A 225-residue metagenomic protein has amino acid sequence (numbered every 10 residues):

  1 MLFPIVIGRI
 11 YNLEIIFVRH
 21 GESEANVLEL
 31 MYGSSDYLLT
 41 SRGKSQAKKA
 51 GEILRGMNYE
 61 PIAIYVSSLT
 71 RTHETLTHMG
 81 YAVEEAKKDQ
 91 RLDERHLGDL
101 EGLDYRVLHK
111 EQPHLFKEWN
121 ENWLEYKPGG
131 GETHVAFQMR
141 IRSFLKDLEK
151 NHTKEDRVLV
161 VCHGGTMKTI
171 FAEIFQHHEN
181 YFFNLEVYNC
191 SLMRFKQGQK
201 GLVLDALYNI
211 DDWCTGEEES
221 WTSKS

Functional and structural regions predicted by a protein language model:
L2-N12, D89, R95-H109, K150 (+2 more regions): Acidic, low-complexity terminal tails and accessory targeting/binding regions of phosphate-metabolizing enzymes
P4, G51-L115: Phosphate-coordination/substrate-recognition cap region in phosphate-metabolizing enzymes
I15, I62, D156-C162: Generic beta-sheet signal
I15, R19-E74, P128-R142: Loop-to-helix element that buttresses phosphate recognition and phosphoryl-transfer chemistry
V18-G21, V161-T166: Histidine-centered catalytic micro-motifs
V27-L30, L115-Y126: Short, basic/glycine-rich phosphate-binding loops at helix/coil junctions that contact nucleotide phosphates
H78, T169, E173: Active-site signature of alpha/beta-hydrolase-fold catalytic machinery across serine- and Asp/Cys-nucleophile hydrolases
G164-T169, S191: GST superfamily/GST-like fold recognition
